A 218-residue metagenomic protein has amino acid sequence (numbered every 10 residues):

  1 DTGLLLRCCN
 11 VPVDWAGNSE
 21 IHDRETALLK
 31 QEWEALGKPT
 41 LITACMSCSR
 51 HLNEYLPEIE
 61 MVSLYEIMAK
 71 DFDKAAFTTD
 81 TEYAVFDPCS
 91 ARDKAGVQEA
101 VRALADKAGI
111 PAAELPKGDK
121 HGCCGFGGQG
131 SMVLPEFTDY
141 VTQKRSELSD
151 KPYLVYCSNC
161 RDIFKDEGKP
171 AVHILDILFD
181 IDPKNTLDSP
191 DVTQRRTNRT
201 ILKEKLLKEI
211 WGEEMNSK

Functional and structural regions predicted by a protein language model:
D1-K218: Iron-sulfur cluster-binding electron-transfer modules in prokaryotic oxidoreductases
